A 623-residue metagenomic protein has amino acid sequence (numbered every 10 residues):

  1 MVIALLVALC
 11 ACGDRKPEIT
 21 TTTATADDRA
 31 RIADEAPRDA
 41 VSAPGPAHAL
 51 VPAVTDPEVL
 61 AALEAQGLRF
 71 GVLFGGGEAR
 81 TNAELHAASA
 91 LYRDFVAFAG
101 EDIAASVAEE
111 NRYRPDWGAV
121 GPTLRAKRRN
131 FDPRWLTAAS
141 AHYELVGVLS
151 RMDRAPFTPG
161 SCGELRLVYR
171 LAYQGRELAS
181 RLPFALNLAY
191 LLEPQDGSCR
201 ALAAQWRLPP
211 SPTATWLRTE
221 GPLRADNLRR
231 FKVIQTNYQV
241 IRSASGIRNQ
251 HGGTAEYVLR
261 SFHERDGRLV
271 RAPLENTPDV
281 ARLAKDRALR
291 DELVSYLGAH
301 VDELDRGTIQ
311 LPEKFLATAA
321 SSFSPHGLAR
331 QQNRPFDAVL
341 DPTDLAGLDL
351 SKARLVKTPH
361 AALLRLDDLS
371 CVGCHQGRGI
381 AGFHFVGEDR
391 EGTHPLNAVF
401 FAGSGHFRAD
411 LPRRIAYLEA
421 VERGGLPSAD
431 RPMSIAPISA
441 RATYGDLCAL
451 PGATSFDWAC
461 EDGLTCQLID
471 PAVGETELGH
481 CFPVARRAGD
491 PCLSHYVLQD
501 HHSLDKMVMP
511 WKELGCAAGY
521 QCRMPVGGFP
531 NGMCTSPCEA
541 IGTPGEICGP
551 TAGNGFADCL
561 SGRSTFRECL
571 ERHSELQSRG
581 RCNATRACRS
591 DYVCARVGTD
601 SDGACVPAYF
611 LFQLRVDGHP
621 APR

Functional and structural regions predicted by a protein language model:
L9-A11: C-terminal motif of bacterial Sec signal peptides marking the signal peptidase cleavage site
G13-T20: Bacterial lipoprotein signal-peptidase II cleavage site
D28-L345, Y417-I438: Conserved small-residue
D344-L364: Electrostatic cytochrome c docking/interface patches
D368-R378: The canonical Cys-X-X-Cys-His
A381-F400: Gly/Gly-Pro-rich "capping" loops immediately C-terminal to redox-active cysteine motifs in periplasmic/lumenal
H394-M433: Short Fe-S-cluster ligation motifs
I435-R623: Secreted, cysteine-rich disulfide-bonded mini-domains of extracellular proteins
